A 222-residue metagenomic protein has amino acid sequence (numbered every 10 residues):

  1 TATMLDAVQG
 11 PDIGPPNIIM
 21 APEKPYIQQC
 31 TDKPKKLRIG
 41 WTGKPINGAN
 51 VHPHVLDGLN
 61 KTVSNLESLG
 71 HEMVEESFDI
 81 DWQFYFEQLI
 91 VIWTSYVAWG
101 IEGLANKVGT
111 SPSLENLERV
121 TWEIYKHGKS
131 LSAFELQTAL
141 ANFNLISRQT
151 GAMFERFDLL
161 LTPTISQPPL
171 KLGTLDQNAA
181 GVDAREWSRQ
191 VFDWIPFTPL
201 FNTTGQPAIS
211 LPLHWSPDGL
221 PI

Functional and structural regions predicted by a protein language model:
A2-T62, I80, K107: A short helix-breaking turn/cap at a secondary-structure junction
M4, N65, P199-N202, D218: Hydrophobic/aromatic ligand-binding patch that stacks against planar heteroaromatic rings of cofactors or nucleotides
N17-I18, T138, L170-I195: Short, surface-exposed loop/helix-turn segments at secondary-structure junctions that function as lids/hinges flanking
P25, V51-F78, I101-P112, L136-F157: Acyltransferase
I27-K44, I92-G151, P163-Q167, L172-T174 (+1 more regions): Short helix-loop capping/hinge segments that flank enzyme active sites or metal/cofactor-binding pockets
N50-V51, Y85, L170-G173: Short glycine-/acidic-enriched loop or helix-start segments at secondary-structure transitions that form or flank
Q83, E87-T94, D176-N178: Short low-complexity, flexible loop/linker segments enriched in glycine and/or proline with clustered acidic
G151-A152, S188-L211: Small-aliphatic-rich amphipathic alpha-helix that forms the alpha element of a beta-alpha
